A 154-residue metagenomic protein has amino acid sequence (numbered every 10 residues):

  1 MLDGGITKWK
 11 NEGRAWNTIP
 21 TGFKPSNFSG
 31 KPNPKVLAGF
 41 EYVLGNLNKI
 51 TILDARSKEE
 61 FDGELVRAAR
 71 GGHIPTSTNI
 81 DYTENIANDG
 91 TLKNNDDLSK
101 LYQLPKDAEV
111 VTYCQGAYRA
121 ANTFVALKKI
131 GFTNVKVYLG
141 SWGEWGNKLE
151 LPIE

Functional and structural regions predicted by a protein language model:
M1-T51, E59-E154: Rhodanese-like catalytic fold shared by cysteine-dependent sulfurtransferases and DSP/PTP-type phosphatases
